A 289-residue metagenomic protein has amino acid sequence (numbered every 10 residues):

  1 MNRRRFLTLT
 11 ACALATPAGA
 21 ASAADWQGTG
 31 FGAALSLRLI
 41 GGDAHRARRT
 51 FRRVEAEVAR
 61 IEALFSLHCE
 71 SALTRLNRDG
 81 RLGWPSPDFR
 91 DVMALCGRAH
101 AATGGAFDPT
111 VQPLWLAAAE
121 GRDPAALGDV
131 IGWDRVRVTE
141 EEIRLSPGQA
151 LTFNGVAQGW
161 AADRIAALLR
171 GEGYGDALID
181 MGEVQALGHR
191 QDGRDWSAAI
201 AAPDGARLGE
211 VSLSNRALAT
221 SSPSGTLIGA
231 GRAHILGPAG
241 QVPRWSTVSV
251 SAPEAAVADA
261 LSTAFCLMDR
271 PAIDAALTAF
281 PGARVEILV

Functional and structural regions predicted by a protein language model:
M1-V289: Mature catalytic core of soluble alpha/beta enzymes
